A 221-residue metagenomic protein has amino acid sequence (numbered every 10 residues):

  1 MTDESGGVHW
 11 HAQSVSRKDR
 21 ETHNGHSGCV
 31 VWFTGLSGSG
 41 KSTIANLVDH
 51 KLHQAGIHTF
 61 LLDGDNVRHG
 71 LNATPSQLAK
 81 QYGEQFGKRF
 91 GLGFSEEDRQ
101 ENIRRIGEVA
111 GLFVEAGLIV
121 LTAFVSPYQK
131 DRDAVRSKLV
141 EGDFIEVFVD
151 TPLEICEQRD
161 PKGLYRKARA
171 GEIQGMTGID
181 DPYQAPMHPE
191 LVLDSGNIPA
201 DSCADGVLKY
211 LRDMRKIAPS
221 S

Functional and structural regions predicted by a protein language model:
M1-V30: Extreme N-terminal, non-catalytic leader segments that precede Walker-type/kinase nucleotide-binding cores
F33: Hydrophobic anchor at the beta1->P-loop junction of P-loop NTPases
S37: The conserved Walker
K41: Conserved lysine of the Walker
N46-E108: Conserved substrate/cofactor phosphate-moiety recognition/catalytic segment in nucleotide-dependent phosphotransferases
G87-G142, Y165-R166: Glycine-rich phosphate-binding loop used to anchor ATP phosphates in small-molecule kinases, encompassing both
L121-P127, L139-R159, L193: Conserved phosphate-donor/acceptor-positioning beta-strand/loop module used by diverse small-molecule
D150-G206, D213-S221: Small-molecule kinase domains that catalyze NTP-dependent phosphoryl transfer to phosphate-bearing small molecules
